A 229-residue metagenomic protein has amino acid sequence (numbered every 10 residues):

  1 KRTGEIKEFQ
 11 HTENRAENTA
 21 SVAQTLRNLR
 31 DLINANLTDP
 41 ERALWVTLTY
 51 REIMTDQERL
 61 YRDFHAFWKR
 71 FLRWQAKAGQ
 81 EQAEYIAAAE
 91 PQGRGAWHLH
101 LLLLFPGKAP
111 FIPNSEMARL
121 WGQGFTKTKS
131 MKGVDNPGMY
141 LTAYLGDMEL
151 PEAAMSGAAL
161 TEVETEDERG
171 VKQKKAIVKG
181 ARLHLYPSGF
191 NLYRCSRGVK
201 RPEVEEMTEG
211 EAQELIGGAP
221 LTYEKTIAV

Functional and structural regions predicted by a protein language model:
K1-G95, F105-V229: Right-hand nucleic-acid polymerase module
L99-L103: Cys/His-coordinated zinc-finger cores
